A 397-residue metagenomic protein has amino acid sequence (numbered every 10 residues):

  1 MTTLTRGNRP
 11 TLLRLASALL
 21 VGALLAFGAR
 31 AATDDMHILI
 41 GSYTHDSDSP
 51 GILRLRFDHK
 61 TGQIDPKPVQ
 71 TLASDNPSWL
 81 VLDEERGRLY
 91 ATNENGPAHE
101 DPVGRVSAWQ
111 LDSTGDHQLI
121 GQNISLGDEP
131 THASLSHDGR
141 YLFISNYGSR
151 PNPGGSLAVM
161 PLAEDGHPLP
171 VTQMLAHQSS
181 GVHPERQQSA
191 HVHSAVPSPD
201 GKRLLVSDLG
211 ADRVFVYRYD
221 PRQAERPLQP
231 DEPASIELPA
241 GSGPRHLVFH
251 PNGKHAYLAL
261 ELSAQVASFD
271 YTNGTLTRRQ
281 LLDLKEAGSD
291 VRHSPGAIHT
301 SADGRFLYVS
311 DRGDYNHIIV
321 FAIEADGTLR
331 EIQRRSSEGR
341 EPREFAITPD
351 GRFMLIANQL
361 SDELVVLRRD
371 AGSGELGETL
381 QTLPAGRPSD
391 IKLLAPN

Functional and structural regions predicted by a protein language model:
A16-A26: Bacterial N-terminal signal peptides
T44-S47, N95-H99, G148-N152, A211-R213 (+3 more regions): Short glycine/acidic-enriched loop and turn motifs that connect beta-strands
D48, S74-E85, D128-H137, S149 (+5 more regions): Beta-rich, blade/repeat-based domains predominating in secreted/periplasmic proteins but also intracellular
R56-G62, W109-G115, V159-L169, R218-P227 (+3 more regions): Short loop/turn segments immediately following beta-strands, especially the blade-tip and inter-blade linker loops
P66-H137: Blade-loop segments of beta-propeller domains
P66-L72, Q118-N123, S179-E185, D231-E237 (+3 more regions): A short beta-strand motif characteristic of beta-propeller blades
D116-S194: Asp-box/WD-like beta-propeller blade repeats and closely related beta-sheet repeat scaffolds
